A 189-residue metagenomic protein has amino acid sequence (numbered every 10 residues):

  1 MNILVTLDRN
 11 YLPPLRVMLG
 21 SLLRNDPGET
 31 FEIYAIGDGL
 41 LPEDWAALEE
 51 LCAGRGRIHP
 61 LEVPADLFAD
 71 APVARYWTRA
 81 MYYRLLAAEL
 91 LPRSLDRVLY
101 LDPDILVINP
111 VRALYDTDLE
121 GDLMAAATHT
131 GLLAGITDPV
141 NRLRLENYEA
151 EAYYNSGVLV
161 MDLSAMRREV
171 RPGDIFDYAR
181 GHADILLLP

Functional and structural regions predicted by a protein language model:
I3-R9: A conserved hydrophobic helix/loop-capping motif in glycosyltransferases and polysaccharide synthases
S21-T30: Short, acidic, metal-binding catalytic loop of nucleotide-sugar glycosyltransferases
F31-G39, A126-A127: Short internal beta-strands
E43-L90: Active-site-proximal specificity loops/subdomain of glycosyltransferases
V98: Short aromatic/hydrophobic "clamp" motif used to bind/position activated sugar donors
L101: Catalytic metal- and UDP-sugar-binding loop of GT-A-like glycosyltransferases, i.e., residues flanking the conserved
I105-P139: Conserved donor-nucleotide/metal-binding helix-loop-beta segment in metal-dependent transferases, i.e., the alpha-helix
H129-L132, E151-P189: Catalytic core and acceptor-binding pocket of nucleotide-sugar-dependent glycosyltransferases
